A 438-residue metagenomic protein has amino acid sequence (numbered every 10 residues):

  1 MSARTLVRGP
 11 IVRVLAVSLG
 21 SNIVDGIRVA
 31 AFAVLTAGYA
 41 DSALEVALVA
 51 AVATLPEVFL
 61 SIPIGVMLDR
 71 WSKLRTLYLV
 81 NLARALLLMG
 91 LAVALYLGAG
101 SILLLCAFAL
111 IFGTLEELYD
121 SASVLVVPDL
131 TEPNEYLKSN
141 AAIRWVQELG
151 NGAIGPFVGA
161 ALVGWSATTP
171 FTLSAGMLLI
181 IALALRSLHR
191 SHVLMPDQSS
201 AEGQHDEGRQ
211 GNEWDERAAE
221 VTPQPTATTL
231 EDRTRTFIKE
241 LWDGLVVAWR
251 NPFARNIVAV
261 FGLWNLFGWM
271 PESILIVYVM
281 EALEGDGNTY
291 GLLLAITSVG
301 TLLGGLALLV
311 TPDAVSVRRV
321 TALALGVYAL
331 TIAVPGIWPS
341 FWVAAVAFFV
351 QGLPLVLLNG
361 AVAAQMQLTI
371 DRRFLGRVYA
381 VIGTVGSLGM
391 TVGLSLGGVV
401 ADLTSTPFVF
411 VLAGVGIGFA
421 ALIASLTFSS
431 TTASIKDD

Functional and structural regions predicted by a protein language model:
M1-V12, S191-A259: Juxtamembrane intracellular "pre-TM" segments in multi-pass secondary transporters
S2-V58, V246, R250-A295: Helix-loop boundary and gating motifs at the non-cytosolic
R4-G9, D41-E45, S72, Y96-G100 (+14 more regions): Juxtamembrane/transmembrane-helix boundary motifs in multi-pass membrane proteins
V12, A47-L48, Y78, L103-A107 (+5 more regions): Hydrophobic alpha-helical transmembrane segments
R13-V29, V52-L68, S72-L86, L104-V163 (+6 more regions): Substrate-agnostic recognition of the 12-TM MFS/MFS-like secondary transporter fold
A30-A40, A92-L97, A153-L173, E281-A282 (+1 more regions): Transmembrane alpha-helix termini and helix-breaking/packing motifs in multi-pass membrane transporters
V49, V58-P63, R70-T76, V80 (+6 more regions): C-terminal transmembrane bundle of multi-pass solute transporters/carriers
L125, D129, F171, G176-A201 (+3 more regions): Helix-loop junctions on the cytosolic side of multi-pass membrane transporters, especially the intracellular loop
